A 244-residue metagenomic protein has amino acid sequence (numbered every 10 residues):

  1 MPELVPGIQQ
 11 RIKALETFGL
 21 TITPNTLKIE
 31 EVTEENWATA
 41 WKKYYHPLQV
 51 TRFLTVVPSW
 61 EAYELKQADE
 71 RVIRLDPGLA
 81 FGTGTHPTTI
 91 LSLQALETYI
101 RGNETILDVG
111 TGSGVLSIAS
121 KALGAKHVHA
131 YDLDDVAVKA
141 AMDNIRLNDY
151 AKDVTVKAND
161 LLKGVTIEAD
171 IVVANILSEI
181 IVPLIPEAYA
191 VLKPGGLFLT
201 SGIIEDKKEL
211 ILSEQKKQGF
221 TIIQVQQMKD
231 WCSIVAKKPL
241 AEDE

Functional and structural regions predicted by a protein language model:
M1-K66: N-terminal auxiliary segments of SAM/dcSAM-dependent transferases
Q9, I90-L93, E97, V182-P186: Amphipathic, non-transmembrane alpha-helical secondary structure
Q49, T55, R74-D76, L177 (+1 more regions): Conserved beta-strand segments that form the floor/walls of ligand-binding pockets within enzyme and binding domains
R52-L54, E104, G196: Surface-exposed loop/turn positions
Y63-D69, G164-I167: Short loop/helix-cap segments at secondary-structure boundaries that form the rim of catalytic
I73-R74, L107: Conserved beta-strand elements of the Class I
L79-L161, V165-E168: Conserved SAM/SAH cofactor-binding pocket of Class I
H127, L133-D243: S-adenosylmethionine
